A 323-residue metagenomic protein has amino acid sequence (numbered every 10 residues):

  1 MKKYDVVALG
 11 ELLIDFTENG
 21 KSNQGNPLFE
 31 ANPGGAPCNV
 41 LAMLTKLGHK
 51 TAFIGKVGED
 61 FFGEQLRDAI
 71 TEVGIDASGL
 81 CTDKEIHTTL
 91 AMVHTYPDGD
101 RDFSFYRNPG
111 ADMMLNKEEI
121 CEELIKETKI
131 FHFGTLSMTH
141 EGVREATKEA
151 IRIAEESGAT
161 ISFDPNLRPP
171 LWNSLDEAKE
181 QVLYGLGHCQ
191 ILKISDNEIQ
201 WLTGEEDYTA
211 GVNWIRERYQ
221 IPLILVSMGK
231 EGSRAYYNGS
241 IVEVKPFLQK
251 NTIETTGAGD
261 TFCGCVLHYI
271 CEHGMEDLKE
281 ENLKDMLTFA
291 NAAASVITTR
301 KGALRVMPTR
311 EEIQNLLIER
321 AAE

Functional and structural regions predicted by a protein language model:
M1-D5, R152, E206-E323: Conserved phosphate-binding/catalytic region of the ribokinase-like
M1-D76, L115, E323: Glycine-rich phosphate/adenosyl-contacting loop at the front of the ribokinase-like
L12, L136, P165, T261: Active-site metal-binding loops of divalent metal-dependent hydrolases
K50-F133, Q314-E323: Conserved N-terminal subdomain of the carbohydrate kinase-like
F62-I75, E180-G187, N213-R216, L248: Short, electropositive alpha-helical surface patch
T89, T135-T139, A294, R300-A303: Glycine-rich phosphate/pyrophosphate-binding beta-alpha loops
M138-W214, I221, E231-G232: Conserved beta-alpha-beta core of the PfkB/ribokinase-like small-molecule kinase fold
